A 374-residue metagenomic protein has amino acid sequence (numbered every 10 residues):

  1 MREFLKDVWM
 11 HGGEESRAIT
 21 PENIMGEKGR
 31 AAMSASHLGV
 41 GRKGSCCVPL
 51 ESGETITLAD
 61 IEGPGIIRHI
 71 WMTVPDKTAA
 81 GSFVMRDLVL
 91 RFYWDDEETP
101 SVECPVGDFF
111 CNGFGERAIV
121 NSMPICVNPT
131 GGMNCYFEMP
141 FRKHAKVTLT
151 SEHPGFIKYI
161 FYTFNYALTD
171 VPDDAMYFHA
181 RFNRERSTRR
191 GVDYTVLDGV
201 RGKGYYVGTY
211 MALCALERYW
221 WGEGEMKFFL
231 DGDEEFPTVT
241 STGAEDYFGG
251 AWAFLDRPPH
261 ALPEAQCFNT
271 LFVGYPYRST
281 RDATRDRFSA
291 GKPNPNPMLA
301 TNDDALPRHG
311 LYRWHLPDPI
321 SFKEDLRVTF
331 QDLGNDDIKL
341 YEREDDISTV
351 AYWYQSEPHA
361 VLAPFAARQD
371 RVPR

Functional and structural regions predicted by a protein language model:
M1-R374: Beta-strand-centric surfaces of beta-sandwich/beta-rich domains
